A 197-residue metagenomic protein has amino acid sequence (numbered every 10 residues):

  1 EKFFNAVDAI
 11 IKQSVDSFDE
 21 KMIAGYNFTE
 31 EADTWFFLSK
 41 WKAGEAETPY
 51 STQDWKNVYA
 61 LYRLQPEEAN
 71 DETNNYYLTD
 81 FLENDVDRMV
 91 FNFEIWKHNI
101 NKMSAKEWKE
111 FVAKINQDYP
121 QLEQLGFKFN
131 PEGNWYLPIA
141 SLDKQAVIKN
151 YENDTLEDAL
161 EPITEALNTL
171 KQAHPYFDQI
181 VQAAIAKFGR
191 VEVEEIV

Functional and structural regions predicted by a protein language model:
E1-E83, V197: Charge-rich, low-complexity N-terminal segments
E1-S14, M103-E123, Q145-E192: Ampiphathic alpha-helical segments that act as solvent-exposed interaction surfaces
F3-F4, F18, F28, F36-F37 (+6 more regions): Phenylalanine-focused residue identity feature
S17-A32, N130-L160: Metal- and O2-centered redox machinery and metal/ROS homeostasis
L61-L142: Short, internal acidic amphipathic alpha-helical interface segments that mediate docking to partner proteins
N75-Y76, F81-V90, I180-V197: A short, terminal or domain-edge coil/loop segment
